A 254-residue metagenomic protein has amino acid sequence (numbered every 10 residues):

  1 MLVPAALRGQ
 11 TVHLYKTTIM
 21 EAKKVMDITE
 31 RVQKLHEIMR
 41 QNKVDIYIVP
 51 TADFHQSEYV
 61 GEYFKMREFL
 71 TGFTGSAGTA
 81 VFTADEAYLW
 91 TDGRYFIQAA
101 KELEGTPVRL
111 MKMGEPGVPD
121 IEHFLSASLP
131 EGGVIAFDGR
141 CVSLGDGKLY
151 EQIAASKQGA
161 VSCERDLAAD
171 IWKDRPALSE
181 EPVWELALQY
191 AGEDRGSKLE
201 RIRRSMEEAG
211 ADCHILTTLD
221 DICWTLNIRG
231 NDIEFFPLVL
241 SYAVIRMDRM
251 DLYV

Functional and structural regions predicted by a protein language model:
M1-H13: Short, often N-terminal, low-complexity regions that either remain intrinsically disordered or form a short helix
H13, I19-E21: Serine/threonine-rich, low-complexity intrinsically disordered segments
E21-P130, V142, D146-V254: N-terminal accessory/capping or targeting/presequence segment of soluble
V134-R140: Acidic beta-strand-to-loop metal/phosphate-binding motif
